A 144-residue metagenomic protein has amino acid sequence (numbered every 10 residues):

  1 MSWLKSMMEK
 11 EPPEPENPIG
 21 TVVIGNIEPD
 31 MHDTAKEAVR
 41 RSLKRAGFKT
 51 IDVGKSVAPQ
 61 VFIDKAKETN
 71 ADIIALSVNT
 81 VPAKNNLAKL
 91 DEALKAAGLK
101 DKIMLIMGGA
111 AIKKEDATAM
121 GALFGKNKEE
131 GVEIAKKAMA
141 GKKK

Functional and structural regions predicted by a protein language model:
M1-E16: Long amphipathic alpha-helical segments
P18-T21, K102: Phosphate-coordination loops involved in phosphoryl transfer and adenosine-cofactor binding
I24-I27: Short hydrophobic segments within beta-strands
P29-D33: N-terminal ligand-binding lobe of clamshell/alpha-beta domains
T34-S42: Short, solvent-exposed amphipathic alpha-helices that sit in or adjacent to ligand/effector-binding or catalytic
S42-A46, D52-A122: Cofactor-cradling patches in redox/metallo enzymes
L123-K128: Short acidic-hydrophobic, aromatic-tinged amphipathic segments that line or gate anion-handling sites
I134-K144: A charged, well-structured terminal subsegment
